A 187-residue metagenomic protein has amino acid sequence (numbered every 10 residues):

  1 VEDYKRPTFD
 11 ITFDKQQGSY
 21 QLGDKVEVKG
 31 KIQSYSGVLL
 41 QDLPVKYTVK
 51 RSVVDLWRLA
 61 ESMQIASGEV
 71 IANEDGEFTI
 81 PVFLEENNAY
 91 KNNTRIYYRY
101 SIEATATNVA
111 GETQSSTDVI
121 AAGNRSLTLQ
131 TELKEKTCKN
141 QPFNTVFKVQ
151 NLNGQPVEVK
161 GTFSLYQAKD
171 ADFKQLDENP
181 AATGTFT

Functional and structural regions predicted by a protein language model:
V1-T187: N-terminal, cleavable Sec-dependent signal peptides of secreted/periplasmic/extracellular proteins
